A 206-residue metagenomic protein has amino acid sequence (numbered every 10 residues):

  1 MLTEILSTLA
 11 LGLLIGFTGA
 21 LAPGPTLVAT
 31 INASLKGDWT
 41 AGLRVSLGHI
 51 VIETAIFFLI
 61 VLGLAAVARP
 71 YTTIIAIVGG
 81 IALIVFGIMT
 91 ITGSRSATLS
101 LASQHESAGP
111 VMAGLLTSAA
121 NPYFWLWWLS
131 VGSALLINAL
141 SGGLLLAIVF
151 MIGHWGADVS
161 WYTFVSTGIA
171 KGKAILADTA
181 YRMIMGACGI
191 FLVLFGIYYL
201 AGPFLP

Functional and structural regions predicted by a protein language model:
L2-T73, S130-V149: Juxtamembrane transmembrane-helix termini in multi-pass membrane transport proteins
T26, I52-G63, L83-F86, F124-W125 (+1 more regions): Alpha-helical transmembrane segments and their lipid-water interface positions in multi-pass membrane proteins
E53, E106-A119, C188-L192: Small-residue-rich segments of transmembrane alpha-helices in multi-pass membrane proteins, especially helix faces
L59-V61, A120-S130, L192-L205: Hydrophobic alpha-helical transmembrane segments in multi-pass integral membrane proteins
R69-T98, H154-V165, K173-P206: Selective transmembrane alpha-helices of multi-pass membrane proteins
R95-A113, A174: Flexible interhelical linker loops that connect adjacent transmembrane helices in multi-pass membrane transporters
